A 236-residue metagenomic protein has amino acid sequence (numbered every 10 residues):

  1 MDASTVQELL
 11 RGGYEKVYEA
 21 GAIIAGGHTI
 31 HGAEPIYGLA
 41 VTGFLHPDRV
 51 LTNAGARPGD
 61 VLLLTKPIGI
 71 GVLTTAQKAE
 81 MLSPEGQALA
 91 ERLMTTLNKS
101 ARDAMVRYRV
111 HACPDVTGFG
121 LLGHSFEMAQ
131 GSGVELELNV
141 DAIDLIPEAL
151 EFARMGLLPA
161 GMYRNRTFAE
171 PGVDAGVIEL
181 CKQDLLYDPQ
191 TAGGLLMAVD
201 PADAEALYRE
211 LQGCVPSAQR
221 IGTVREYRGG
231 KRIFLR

Functional and structural regions predicted by a protein language model:
M1-R236: Helix-biased detector of long, well-ordered alpha-helical tracts
